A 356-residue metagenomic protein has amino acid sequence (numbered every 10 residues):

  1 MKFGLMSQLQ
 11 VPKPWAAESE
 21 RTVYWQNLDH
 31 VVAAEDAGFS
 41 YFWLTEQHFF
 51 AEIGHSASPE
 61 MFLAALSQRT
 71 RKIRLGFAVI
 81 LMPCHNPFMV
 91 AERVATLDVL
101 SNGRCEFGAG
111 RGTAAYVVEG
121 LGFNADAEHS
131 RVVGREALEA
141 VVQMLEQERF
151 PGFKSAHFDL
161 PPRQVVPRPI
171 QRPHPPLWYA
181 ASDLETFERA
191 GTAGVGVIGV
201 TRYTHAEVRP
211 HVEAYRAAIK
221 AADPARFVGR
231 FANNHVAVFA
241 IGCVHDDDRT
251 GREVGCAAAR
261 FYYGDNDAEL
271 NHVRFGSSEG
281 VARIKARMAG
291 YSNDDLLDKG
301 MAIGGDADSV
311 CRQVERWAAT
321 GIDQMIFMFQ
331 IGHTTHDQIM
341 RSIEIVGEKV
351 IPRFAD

Functional and structural regions predicted by a protein language model:
M1-R69, I73-R74, P175: N-terminal beta1-alpha1-beta2 module of alpha/beta enzyme domains
K2-E20, P83-F153, V197-R209: Flexible, glycine-rich active-site loops centered on histidine and acidic residues that chelate a metal or position
F3, A34, G38, E46 (+10 more regions): Conserved, mostly hydrophobic/aromatic
F3-S7, F42-L44, L75-F77, C105-A109 (+4 more regions): Hydrophobic faces of well-ordered beta-strands that scaffold small-molecule active sites in alpha/beta enzyme cores
S7, A127-V166, A206-I322: An alpha-helical appendage that flanks or caps ligand/catalytic pockets
V11-Y24, I80-F88, Q171-S182, G242-H245 (+1 more regions): Active-site mouth loops of central-metabolism enzymes
E35-D36, L63-K72, V94, D98-C105 (+3 more regions): Acidic (Asp/Glu)-rich catalytic clusters
Y41-F62, L66, L81, V118 (+2 more regions): Glycine-rich, proline-tolerant flexible connector loops at the mouths of alpha/beta enzymes
